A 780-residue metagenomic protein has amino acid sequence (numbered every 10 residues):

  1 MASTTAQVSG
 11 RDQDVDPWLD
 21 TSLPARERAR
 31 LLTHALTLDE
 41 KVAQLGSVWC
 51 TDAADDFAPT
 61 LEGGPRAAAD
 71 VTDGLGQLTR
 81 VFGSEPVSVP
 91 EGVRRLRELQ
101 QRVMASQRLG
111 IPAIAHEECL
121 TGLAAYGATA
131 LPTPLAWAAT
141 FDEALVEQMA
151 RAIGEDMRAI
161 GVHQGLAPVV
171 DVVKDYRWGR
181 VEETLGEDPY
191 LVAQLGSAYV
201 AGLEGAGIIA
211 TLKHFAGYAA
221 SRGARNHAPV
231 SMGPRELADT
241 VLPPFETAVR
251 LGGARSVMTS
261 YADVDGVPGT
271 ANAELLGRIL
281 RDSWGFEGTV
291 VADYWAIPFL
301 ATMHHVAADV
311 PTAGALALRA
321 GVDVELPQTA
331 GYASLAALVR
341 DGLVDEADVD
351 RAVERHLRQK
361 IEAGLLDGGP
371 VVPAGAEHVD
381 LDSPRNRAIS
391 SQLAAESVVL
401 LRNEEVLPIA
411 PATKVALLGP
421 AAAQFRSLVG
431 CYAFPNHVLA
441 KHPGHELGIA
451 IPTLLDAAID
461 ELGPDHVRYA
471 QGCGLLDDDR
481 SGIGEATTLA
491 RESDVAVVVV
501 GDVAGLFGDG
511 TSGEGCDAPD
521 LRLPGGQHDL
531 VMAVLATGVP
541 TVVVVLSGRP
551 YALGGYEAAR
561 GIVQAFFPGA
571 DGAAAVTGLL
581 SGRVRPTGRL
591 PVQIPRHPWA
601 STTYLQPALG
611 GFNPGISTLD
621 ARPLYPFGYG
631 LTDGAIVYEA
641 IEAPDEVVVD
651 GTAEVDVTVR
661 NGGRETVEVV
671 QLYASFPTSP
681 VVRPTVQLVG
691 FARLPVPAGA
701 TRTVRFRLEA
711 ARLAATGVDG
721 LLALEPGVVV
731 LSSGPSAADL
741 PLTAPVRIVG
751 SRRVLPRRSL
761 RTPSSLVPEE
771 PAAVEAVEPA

Functional and structural regions predicted by a protein language model:
M1-T716, E725-A737, T762-P768: Glycoside hydrolase catalytic-domain context in secreted enzymes
L740-V754: Short beta-strand elements
G750-S765: Low-complexity, Pro/Ser/Thr- and charge-rich linker/hinge segments at domain boundaries
P771-A780: Eukaryotic intrinsically disordered, low-complexity regulatory regions
